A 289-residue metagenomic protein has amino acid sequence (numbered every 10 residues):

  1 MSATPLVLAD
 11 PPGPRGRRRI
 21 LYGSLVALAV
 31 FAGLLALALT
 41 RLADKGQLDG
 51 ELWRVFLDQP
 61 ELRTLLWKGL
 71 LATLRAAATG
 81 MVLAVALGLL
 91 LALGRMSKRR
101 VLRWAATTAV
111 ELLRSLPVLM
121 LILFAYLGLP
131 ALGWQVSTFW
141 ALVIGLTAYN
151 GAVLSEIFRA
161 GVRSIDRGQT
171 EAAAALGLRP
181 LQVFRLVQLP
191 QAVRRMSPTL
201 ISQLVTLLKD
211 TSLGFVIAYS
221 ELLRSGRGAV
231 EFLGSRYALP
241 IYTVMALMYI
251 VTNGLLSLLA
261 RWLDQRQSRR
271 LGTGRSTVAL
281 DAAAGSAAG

Functional and structural regions predicted by a protein language model:
M1-G289: Transmembrane alpha-helices and adjacent helix-loop boundaries
